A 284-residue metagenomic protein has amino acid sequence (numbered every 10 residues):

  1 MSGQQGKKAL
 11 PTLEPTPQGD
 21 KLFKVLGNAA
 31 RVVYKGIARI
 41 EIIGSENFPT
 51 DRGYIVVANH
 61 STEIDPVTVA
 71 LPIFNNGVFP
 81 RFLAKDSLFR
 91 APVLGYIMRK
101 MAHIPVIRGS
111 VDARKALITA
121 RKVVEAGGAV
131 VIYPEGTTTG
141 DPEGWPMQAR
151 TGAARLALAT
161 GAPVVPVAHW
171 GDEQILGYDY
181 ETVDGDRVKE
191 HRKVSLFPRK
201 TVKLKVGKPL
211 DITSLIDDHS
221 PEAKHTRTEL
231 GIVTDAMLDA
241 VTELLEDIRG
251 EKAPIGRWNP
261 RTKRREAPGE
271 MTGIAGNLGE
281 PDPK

Functional and structural regions predicted by a protein language model:
S2-Q18, L22, R114-K284: Non-catalytic C-terminal accessory region of glycerolipid acyltransferases and related lyso-lipid remodeling enzymes
D20-A38, G95, R99: Short hydrophobic helices that act as membrane-entry/anchoring signals
A29-A30, K100-I107, G136-G140: Short, basic, glycine/proline-bearing loop/turn elements
A29-H60: Helix-to-loop junction immediately C-terminal to a conserved catalytic motif
I40-G44, T68-V69, L117-I118, E190-H191: A generic local structural motif
G44, A84-K85, A102, Y133-P134 (+1 more regions): A secondary-structure boundary/capping signal
P49-V111, T119: Catalytic core of membrane glycerolipid acyltransferases/transacylases, capturing the structured, soluble-facing
